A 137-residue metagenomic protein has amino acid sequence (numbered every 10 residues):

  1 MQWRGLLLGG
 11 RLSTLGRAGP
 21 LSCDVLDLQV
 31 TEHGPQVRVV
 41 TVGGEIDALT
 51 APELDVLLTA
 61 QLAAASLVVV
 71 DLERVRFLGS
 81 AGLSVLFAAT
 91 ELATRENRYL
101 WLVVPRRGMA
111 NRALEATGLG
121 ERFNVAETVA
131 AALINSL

Functional and structural regions predicted by a protein language model:
M1-R74, A88-L137: STAS-like cytosolic regulatory interaction modules
L78: The feature encodes the CheY-like receiver
